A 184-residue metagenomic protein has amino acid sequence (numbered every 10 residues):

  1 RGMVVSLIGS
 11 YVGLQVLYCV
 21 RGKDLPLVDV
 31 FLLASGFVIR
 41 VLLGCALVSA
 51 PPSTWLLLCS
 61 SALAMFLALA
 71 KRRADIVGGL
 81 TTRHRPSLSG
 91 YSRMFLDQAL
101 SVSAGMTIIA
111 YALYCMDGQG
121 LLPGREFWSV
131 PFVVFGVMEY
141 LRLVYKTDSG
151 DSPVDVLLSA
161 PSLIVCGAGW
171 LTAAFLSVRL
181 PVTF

Functional and structural regions predicted by a protein language model:
R1-L47: Intramembrane alpha-helical segments
V20, V38-F184: C-terminal membrane-associated helical module and adjoining short loops/tails
